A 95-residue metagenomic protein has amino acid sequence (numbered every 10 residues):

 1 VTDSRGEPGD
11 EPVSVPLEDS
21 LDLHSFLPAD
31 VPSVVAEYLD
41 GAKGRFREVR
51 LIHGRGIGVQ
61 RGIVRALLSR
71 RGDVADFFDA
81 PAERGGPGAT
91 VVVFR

Functional and structural regions predicted by a protein language model:
V1-R95: Long, charged, low-complexity intrinsically disordered regions
